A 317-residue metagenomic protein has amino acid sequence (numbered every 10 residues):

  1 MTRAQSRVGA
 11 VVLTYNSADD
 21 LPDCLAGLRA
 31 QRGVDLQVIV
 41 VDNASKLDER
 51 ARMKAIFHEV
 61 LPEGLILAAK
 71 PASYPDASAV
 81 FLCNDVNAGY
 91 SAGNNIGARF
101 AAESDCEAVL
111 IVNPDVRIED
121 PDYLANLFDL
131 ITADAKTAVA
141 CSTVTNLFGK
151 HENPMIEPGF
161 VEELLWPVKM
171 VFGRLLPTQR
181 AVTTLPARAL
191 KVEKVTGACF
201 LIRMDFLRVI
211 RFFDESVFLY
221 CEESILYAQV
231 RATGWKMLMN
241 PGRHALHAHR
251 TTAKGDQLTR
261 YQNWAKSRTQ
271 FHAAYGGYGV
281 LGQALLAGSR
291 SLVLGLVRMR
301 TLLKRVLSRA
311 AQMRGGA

Functional and structural regions predicted by a protein language model:
S17-A30: Short, well-formed alpha-helical segments that are part of the catalytic scaffolds of diverse glycosyltransferases
R29-V86, I96, S104: Acidic donor-binding segment of Leloir-type glycosyltransferases
A92-A108: Active-site nucleotide-sugar/metal-binding loop of Leloir-type enzymes
D105-R117: Short beta-strand-to-loop acidic/aromatic patch adjacent to the donor-nucleotide binding site
R117-M155: Conserved donor NDP-sugar-binding/catalytic core segment of glycosyltransferases
F160-V192: Short, flexible, basic/aromatic active-site loop/helix in glycosyltransferases
L185-A187, E193-H244: A short, conserved alpha-helix in the catalytic core of glycosyltransferases
T259-A317: Non-catalytic, C-terminal membrane-associated alpha-helical segments of glycosyltransferases
